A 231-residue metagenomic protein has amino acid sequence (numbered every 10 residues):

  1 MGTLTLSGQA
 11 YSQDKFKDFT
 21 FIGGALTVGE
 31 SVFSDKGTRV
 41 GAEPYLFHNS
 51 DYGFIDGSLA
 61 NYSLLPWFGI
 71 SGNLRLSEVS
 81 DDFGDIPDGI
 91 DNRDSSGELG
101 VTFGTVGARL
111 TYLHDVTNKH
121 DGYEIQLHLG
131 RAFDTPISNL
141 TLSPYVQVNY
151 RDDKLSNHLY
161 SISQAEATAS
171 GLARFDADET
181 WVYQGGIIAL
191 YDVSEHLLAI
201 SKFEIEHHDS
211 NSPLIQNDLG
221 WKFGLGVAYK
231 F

Functional and structural regions predicted by a protein language model:
M1-F19, L214-Q216: Cleavable N-terminal export/targeting peptides
A10-S63, K154: Short glycine/proline- and aromatic-enriched beta-strand/turn motifs that initiate or cap beta-hairpins
D18, T38-P44, R93-L99, G104 (+3 more regions): Residues that define the transmembrane beta-barrel architecture of outer-membrane proteins
I22-V28, I70-L76, T105, L110-H114 (+2 more regions): Transmembrane beta-barrel strands of outer-membrane/channel proteins
G29-V32, D85-G89, Y112-V116, S170-F175 (+1 more regions): Extracellular loop and loop/strand-boundary signature of outer-membrane beta-barrel proteins
F33-G37, I55, V79-F83, K119-G122 (+2 more regions): Outer-membrane beta-barrel proteins
Y52-I55, F68, V106-L110, I137-L140 (+1 more regions): Repeated loop/turn-to-beta-strand initiation elements of outer-membrane beta-barrel proteins
N61-Y62, G122-D218, F223, Y229-F231: Outer-membrane beta-barrel transmembrane domain signature
